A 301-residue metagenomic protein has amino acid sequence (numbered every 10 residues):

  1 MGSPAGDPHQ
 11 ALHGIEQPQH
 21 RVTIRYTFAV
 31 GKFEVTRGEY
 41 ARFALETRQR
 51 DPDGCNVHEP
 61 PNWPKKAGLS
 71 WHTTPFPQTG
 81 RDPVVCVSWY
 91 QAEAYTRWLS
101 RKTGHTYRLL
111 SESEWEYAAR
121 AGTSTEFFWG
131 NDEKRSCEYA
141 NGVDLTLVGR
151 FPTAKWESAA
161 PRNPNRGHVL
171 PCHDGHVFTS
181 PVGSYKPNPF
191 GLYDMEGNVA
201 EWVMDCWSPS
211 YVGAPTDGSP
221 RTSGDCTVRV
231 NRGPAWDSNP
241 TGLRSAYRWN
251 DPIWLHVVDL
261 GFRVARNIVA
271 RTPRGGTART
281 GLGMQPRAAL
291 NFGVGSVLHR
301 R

Functional and structural regions predicted by a protein language model:
M1-N62, W89-Y90, R97, R101 (+4 more regions): Short, compositionally biased
S3-L12, R50-D53, V57-W249, I253-H256: Functional-site microenvironments in short loops/helix caps that host divalent-cation chemistry
V258-L260: Residues at beta-strand starts and edge strands
